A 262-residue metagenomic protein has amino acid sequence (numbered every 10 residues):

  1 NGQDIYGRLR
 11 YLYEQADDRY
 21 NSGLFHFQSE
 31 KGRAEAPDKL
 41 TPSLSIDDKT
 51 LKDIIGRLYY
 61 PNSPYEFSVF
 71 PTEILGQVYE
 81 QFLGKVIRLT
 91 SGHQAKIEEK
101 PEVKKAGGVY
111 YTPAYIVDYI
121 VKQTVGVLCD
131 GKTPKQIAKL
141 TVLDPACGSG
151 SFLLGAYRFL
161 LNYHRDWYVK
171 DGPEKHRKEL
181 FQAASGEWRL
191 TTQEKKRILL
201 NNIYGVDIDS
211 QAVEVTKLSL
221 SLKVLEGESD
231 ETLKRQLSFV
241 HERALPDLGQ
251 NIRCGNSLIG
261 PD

Functional and structural regions predicted by a protein language model:
N1-L161, N202-A212, G255-L258: Preference for the N-terminal adenyl/adenosyl cofactor-binding alpha/beta module
K139, L153-D262: Class I S-adenosyl-L-methionine-dependent methyltransferase module
